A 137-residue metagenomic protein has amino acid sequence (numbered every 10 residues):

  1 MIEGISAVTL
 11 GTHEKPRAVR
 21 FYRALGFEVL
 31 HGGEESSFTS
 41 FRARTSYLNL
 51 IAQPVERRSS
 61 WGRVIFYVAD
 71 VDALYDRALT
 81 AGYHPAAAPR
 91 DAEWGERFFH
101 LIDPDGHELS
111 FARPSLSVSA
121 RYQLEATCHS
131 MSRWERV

Functional and structural regions predicted by a protein language model:
M1-V19, G62-V64, A112-W134: N-terminal beta-strand motif that seeds the catalytic metal site of vicinal oxygen chelate
I2-E3, T9-L48: Core segments of cupin and vicinal oxygen chelate
H13-P16, V64-E108: Vicinal oxygen chelate
E34-S37, R58, E93-R97: Short acidic/glycine-enriched loop/turn segments that link adjacent beta-strands
S40-T45, L101-P104, P114: Active-site beta-strand termini and strand-to-loop segments that position acidic
R44-L48, V55-R57, D70-D72: Short, charged/polar surface micro-motifs in flexible loops or helix N-caps
L48-I51, H100, L109-A112: Conserved beta-strand in the GNAT
